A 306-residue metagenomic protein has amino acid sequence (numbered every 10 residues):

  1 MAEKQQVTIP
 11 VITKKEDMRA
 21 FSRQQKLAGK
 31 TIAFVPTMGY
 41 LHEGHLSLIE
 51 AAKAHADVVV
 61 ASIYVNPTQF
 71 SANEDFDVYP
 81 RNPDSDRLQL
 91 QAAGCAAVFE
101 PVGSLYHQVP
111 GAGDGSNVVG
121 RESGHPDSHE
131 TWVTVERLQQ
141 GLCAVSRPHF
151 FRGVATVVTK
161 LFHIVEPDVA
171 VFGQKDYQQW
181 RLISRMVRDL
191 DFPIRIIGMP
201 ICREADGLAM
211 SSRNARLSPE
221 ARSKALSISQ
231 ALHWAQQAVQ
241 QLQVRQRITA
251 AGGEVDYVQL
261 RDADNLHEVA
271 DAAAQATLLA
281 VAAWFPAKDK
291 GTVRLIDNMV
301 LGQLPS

Functional and structural regions predicted by a protein language model:
A2-G253, R261, N265, T292 (+1 more regions): Nucleotidyltransferase catalytic core that binds NTPs
Q246-R294: Acidic/histidine-rich
P286, L304-S306: Long, low-complexity C-terminal extensions of enzymes
